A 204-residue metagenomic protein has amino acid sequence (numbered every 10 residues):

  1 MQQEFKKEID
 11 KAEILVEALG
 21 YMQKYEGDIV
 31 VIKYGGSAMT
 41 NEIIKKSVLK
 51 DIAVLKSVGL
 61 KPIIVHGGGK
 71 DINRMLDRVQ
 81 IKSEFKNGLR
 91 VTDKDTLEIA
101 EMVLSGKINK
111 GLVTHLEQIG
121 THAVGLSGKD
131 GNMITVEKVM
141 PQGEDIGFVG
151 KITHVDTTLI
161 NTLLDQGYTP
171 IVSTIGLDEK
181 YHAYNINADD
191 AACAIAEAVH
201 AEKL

Functional and structural regions predicted by a protein language model:
M1-L204: Nucleotide/pyrophosphate-binding catalytic subdomain
